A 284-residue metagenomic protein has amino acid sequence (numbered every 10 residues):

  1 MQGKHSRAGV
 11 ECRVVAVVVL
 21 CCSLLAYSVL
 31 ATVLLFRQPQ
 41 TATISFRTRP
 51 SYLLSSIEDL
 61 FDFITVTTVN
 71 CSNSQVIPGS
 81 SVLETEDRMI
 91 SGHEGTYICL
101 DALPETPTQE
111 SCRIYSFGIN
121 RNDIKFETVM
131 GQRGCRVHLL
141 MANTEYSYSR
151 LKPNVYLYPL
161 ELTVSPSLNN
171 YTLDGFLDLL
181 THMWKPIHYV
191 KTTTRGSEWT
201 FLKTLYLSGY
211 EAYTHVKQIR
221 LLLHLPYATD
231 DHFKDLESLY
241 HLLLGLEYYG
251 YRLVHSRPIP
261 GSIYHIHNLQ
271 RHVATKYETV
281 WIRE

Functional and structural regions predicted by a protein language model:
Q2-E284: Phosphate/nucleotide-binding beta-alpha loop and adjacent structural elements of enzyme active sites
